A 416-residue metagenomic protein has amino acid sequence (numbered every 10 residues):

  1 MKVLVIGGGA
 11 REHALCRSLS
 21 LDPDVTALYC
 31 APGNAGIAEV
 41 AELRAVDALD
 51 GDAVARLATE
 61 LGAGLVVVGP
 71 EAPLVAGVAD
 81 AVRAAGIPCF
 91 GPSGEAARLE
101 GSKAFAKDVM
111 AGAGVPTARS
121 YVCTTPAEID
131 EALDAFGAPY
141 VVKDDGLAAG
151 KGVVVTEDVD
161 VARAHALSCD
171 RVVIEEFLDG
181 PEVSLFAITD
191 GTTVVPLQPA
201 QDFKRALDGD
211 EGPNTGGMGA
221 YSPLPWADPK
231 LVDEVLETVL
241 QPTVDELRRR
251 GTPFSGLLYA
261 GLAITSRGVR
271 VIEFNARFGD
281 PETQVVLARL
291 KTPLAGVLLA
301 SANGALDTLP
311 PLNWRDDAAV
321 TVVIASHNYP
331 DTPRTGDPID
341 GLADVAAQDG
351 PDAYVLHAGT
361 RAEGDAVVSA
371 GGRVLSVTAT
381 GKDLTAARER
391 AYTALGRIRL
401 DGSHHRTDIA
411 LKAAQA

Functional and structural regions predicted by a protein language model:
M1-G94: ATP-binding N-terminal substructure of ATP-dependent carboxylate-amine bond-forming enzymes
L43-L49, Y121-T125, V154-T156: Short acidic-hydrophobic, aromatic-tinged amphipathic segments that line or gate anion-handling sites
P92-G152: A conserved helix-loop-beta module that forms one wall/lid of the active-site cleft in ATP-utilizing catalytic domains
G152-T283: Internal nucleotide-binding/catalytic subdomain
L236-L258, N275-G350, E363: Active-site "cap" helix and flanking loop/linker of ATP-utilizing ligase/carboxylase catalytic domains
T360-G364, V368-A416: Generic C-terminus detector
